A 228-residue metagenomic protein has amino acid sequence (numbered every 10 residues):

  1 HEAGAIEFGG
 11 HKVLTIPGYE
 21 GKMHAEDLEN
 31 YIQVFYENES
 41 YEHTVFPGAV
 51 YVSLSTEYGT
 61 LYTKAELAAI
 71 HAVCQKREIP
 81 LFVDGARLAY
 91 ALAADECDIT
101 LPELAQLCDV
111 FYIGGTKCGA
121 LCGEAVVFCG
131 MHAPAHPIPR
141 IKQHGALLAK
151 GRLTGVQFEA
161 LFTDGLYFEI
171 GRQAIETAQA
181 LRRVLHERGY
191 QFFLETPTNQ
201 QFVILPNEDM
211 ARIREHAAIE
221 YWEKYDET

Functional and structural regions predicted by a protein language model:
H1-H11: Substrate-binding/gating loop at the entrance of the active-site cleft, primarily in PLP-dependent aminotransferase-like
G10-G48, V52-S55, Y62-A69: PLP-dependent aminotransferase-class I/II
V13-L14, L81-V83, F192, E220-Y221: Hydrophobic beta-strand scaffold residues
E20, F46-T56, L61, I99-R188 (+1 more regions): Active-site C-terminal subdomain of aminotransferase-like
E26, V110, K224-T228: PLP-dependent enzyme catalytic core of the Aspartate aminotransferase-like
Y62-A94: Catalytic PLP-binding core of fold-type I/II PLP enzymes
Q179-T228: Conserved C-terminal alpha-helix-loop-beta "cap" of PLP-dependent enzymes that closes/shapes the active-site mouth
